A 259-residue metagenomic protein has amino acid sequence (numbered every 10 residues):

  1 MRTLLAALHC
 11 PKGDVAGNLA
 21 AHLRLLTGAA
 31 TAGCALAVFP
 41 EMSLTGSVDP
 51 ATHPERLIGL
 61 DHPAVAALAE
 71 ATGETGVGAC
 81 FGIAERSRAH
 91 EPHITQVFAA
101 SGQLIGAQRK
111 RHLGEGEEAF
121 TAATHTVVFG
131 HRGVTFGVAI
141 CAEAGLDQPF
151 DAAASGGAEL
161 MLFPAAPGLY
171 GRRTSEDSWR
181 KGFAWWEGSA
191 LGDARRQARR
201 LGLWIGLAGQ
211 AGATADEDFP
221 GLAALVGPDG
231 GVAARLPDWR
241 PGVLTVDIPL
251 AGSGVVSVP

Functional and structural regions predicted by a protein language model:
M1-L5: Extreme N-terminal starter segment of soluble prokaryotic enzymes
A7-H9, P40, R109, G209: Residue-level recognition of beta-strand->loop/alpha-helix junctions
A7-R24: N-terminal phosphate-binding loop and adjacent alpha-helix
N18, A29-R56, A79-C80, E143 (+2 more regions): Active-site beta-strand/loop signature of hydrolases that rely on acidic residues for catalysis
A20-T31, A152: Short, well-structured alpha-helical segments in soluble
L60, A64-C80, G145-P241: CN hydrolase (nitrilase-like) catalytic-core segments centered on the catalytic cysteine and neighboring Lys/Glu
L60, S87-E176, G182-G192, W239 (+2 more regions): Active-site catalytic loop in hydrolytic enzyme cores
F81-R86: Short beta-strand-to-loop element that shapes/binds the nucleotide-sugar donor at the catalytic cleft/hinge
